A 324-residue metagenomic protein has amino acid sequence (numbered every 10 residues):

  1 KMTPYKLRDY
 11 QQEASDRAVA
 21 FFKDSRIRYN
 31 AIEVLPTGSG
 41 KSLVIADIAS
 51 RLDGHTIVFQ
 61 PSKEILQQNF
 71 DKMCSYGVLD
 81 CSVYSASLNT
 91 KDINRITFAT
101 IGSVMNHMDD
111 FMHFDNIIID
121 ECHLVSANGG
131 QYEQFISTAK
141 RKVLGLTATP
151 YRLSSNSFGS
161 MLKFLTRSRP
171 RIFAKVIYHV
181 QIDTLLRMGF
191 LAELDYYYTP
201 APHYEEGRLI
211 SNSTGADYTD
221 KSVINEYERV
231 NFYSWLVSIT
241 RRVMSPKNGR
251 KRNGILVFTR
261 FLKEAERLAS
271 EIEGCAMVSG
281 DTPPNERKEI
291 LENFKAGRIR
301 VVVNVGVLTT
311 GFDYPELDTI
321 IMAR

Functional and structural regions predicted by a protein language model:
K1-V34: Conserved pre-motif I regulatory segment
S25-I48, G254, V303: Walker A/P-loop
T37, S42-S75, R260-K263: Conserved Walker A/P-loop ATP-binding site and its immediately adjacent core in helicase/helicase-like ATPase domains
Q67, C81-I93, L256-F258, E264-R267 (+1 more regions): Conserved helicase ATPase core of P-loop NTP-dependent helicases/translocases
M73-D109: Inter-Walker segment of RecA-like/P-loop motor cores
M112-I118, R300-V305, T310-R324: A short beta-strand element within the Helicase C-terminal
L124-D195: Post-DEXD/H (motif II) to motif III coupling segment of the RecA-like Helicase ATP-binding lobe
A174-L256: Conserved interdomain linker/interface between the two RecA-like ATPase lobes of SF2 helicase motors
